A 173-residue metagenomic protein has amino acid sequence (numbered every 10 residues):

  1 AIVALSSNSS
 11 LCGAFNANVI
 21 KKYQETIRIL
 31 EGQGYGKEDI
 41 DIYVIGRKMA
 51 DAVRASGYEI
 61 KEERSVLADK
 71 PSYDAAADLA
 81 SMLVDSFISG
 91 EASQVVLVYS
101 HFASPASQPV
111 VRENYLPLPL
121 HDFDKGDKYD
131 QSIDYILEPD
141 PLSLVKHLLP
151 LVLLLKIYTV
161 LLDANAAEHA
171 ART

Functional and structural regions predicted by a protein language model:
A1-T173: C-terminal beta-strand-loop-alpha-helix "lid" module of Rossmann-like NAD(P)-dependent dehydrogenases
